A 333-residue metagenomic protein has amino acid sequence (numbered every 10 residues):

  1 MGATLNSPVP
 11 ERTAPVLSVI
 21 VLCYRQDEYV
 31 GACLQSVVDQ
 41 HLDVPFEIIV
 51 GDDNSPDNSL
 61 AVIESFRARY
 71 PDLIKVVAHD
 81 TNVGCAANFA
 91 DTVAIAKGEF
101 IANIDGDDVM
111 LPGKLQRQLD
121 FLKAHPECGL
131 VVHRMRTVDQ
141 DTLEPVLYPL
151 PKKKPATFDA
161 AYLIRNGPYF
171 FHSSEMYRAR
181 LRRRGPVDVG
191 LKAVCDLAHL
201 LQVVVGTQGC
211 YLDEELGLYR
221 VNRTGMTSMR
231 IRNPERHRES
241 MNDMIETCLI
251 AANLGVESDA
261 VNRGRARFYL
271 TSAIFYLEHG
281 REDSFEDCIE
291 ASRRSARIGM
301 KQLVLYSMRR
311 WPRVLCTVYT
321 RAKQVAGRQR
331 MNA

Functional and structural regions predicted by a protein language model:
G2-P8, R12-A14, Y169, K192 (+3 more regions): C-terminal subregions of glycosyltransferases and related glycan-biosynthesis enzymes
Q26-D39: Short, well-formed alpha-helical segments that are part of the catalytic scaffolds of diverse glycosyltransferases
G31, D57-S65, A87, V109 (+1 more regions): Acidic helix N-cap motif at the loop->helix transition within catalytic regions of sugar-transfer enzymes
D52-A61, T81, D105: A conserved acidic beta->alpha catalytic loop
H79-A96, R117: Glycine-rich, basic loop-to-helix element that forms the pyrophosphate-binding segment of sugar-nucleotide handling
A94, H133, K152-R238: Conserved nucleotide-sugar donor-binding catalytic segment
I101: Short aromatic/hydrophobic "clamp" motif used to bind/position activated sugar donors
G113-V146: Conserved donor NDP-sugar-binding/catalytic core segment of glycosyltransferases
